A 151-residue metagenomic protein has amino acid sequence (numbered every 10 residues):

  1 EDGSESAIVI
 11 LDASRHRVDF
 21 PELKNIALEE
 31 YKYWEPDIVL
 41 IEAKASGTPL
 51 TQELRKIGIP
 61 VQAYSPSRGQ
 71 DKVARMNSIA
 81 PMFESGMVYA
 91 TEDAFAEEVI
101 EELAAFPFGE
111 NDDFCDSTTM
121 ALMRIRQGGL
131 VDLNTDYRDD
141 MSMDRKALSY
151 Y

Functional and structural regions predicted by a protein language model:
E1-D2, S117: Gly/Thr-rich phosphate-binding beta-strand-loop-beta motif of the actin/hexokinase/Hsp70
D2-F106, Y151: Mg2+-dependent endonuclease catalytic cores in nucleic-acid-processing enzymes, primarily RNase H-like
K24-L28, D113-T119, R145-Y151: Charged/polar, low-hydrophobicity segments characteristic of intrinsically disordered regions and flexible loops
E42, E92-F95, F114-T119, N134: Short coil/turn segments at secondary-structure boundaries
E102-I125: Charged alpha-helix within mobile-element recombinases
A121-Y151: Acidic two-metal-ion nuclease catalytic site recognized across multiple nuclease folds, prominently DnaQ/RNase D-T
